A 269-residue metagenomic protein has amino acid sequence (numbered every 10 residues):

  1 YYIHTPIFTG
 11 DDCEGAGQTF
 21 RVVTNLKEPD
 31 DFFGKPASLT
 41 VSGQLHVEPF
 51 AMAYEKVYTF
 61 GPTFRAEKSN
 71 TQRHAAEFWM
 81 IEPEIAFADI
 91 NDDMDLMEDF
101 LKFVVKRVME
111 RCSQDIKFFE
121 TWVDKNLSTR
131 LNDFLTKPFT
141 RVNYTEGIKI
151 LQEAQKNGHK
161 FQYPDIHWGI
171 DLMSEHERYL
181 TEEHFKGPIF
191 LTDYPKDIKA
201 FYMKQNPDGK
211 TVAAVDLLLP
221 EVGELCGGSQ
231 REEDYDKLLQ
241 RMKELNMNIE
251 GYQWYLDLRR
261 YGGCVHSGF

Functional and structural regions predicted by a protein language model:
Y1-A86, D257, Y261-V265: Class II aminoacyl-tRNA synthetase-like tRNA-binding/catalytic domains
Y2-F8, D12-L26, D99-E221, E244-V265: Metal-assisted phosphate- and nucleotidyl-transfer catalytic regions
L39, P83, G147, L191 (+1 more regions): A residue-level signal for conserved active-site and pocket-lining positions in enzyme catalytic cores
A51, V222-E232, G263-F269: Conserved phosphate/anionic-ligand binding catalytic regions in large, soluble enzymes, centered on
M52-Y54, D89-E110: His/Asp/Glu-rich mid-to-C-terminal helical/loop segments that flank catalytic regions of hydrolases
E82-D93, E221-E224: A generic structural motif
D93-M97, N143, D234, F269: Hydrophobic (often cysteine-bearing) scaffold residues that line and stabilize catalytic clefts of nucleotide/cofactor
L151, K237-L239: Short active-site loop/helix that positions an aromatic residue
